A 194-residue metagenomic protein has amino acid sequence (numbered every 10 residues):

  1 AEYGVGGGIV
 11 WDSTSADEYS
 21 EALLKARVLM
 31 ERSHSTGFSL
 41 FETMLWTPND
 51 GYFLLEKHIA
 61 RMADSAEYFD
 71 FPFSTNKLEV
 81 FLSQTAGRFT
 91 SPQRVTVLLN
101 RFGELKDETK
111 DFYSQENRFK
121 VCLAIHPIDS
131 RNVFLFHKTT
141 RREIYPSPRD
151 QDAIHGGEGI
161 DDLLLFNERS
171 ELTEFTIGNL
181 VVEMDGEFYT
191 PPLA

Functional and structural regions predicted by a protein language model:
E2-V5, V10, T14-A194: Helix-start/capping segments and mature chain N-termini
